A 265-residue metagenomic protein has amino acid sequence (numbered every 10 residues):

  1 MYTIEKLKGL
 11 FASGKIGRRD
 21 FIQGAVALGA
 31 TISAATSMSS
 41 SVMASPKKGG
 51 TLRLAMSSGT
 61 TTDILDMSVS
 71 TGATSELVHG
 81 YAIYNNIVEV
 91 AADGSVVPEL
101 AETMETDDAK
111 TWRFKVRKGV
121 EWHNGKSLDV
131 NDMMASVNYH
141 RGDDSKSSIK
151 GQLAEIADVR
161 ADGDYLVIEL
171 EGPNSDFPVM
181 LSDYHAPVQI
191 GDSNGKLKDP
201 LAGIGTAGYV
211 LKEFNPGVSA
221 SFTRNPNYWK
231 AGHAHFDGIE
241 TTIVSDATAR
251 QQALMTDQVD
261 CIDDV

Functional and structural regions predicted by a protein language model:
M1-D20, G29: N-terminal secretory signal peptides
K15, T36-T60: C-terminal segment of N-terminal export signals and the immediately downstream linker at the start of the mature
G49-G59, T111-F114, M133-S136, L166-I168 (+3 more regions): Short, well-ordered beta-strand elements
A55-D107, N138, I204-T206: N-terminal lobe/hinge region of extracytoplasmic solute-binding protein
A92-S95, S182-E240, D246-T248: Gly/Pro-rich hinge or "lid" segments in bacterial periplasmic/extracellular proteins
E102-K146, V167, A253-T256: Aromatic- and charge-enriched surface segment that lines or borders ligand/interaction sites
E105, I149-G191: Surface-exposed binding/hinge segments that line and control ligand-binding clefts or catalytic entry sites
V259-D264: Paired acidic/hydrophobic, glycine-rich loop segments that form the ligand-binding mouth/hinge of periplasmic-binding
